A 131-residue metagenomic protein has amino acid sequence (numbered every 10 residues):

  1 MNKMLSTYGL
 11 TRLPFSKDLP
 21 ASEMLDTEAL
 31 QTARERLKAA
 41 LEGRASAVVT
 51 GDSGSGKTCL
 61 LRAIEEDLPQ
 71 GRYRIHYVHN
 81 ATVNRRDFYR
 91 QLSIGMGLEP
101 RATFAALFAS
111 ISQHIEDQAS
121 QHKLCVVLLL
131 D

Functional and structural regions predicted by a protein language model:
M1-G43: A short, basic N-terminal segment
L5, N84, E99-D131: Mid-core helix/loop region of P-loop NTP-binding domains shared across ATPases and GTPases
L10-K17, Y73-I75, V83-A102: Conserved NTP-binding/hydrolysis module of P-loop NTPases
L25-L37, C59, V83-D87, Q91 (+3 more regions): Charged, alpha-helix-enriched surfaces in structured cytosolic catalytic cores of large nucleotide-utilizing machines
A39-E42, D67-R72, D117-K123: Conserved catalytic network of the ASCE P-loop NTPase/AAA+ motor domain
G43-A63: Walker A/P-loop nucleotide-binding motif
S46-V48, I75, C125-V127: Residue-level preference for the first positions of well-ordered beta-strands
